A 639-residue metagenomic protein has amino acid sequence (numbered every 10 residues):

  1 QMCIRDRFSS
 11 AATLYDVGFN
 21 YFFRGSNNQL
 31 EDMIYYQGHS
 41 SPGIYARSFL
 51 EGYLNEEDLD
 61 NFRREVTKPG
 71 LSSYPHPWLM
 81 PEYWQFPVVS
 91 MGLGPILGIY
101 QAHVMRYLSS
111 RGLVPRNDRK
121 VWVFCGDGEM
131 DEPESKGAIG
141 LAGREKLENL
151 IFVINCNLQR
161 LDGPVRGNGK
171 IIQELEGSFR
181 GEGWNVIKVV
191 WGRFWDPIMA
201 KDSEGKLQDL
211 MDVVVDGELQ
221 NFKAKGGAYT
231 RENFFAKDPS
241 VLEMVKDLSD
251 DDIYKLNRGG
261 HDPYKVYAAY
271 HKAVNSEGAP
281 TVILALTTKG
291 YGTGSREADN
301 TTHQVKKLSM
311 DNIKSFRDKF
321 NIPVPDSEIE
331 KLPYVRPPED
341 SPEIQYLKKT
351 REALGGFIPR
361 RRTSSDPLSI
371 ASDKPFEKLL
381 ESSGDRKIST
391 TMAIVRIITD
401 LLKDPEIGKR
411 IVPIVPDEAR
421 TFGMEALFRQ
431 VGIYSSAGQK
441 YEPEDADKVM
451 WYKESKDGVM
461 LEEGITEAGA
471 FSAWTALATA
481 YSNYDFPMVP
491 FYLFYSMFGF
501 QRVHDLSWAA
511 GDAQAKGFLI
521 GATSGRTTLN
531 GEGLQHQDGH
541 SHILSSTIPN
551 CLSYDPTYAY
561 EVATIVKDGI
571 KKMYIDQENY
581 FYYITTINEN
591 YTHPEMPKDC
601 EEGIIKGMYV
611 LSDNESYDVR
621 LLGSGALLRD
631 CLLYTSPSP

Functional and structural regions predicted by a protein language model:
Q1, R5-V17, F124-C125, E129 (+6 more regions): Conserved acidic/glycine
M2-D6, Y634-P639: Conserved small/polar residues in nucleotide/adenosyl-binding loops
F8-E145, N168-G169, M424-L427, Y434 (+2 more regions): Cofactor-binding active-site loop characterized by glycine-rich and histidine/acidic residues
Q37, C125, F152-N155, L284-L286 (+3 more regions): Short beta-strand segments
F49-Y53, G137-A142, R166-E176, R193-D196 (+8 more regions): Short secondary-structure boundary/capping segments
E56-N61, K146-F152, A510-S524: A glycine-rich helix N-cap at a beta->alpha junction
R106-P115, A480-F498, Y558: Glycine-rich phosphate/pyrophosphate-binding loops and their adjacent beta-strand/loop elements at enzyme active sites
S109-L113, R396-L401, D447-D457, G539-H542 (+2 more regions): Glycine-/acidic-rich phosphate or pyrophosphate-binding loops and their flanking alpha/beta elements
